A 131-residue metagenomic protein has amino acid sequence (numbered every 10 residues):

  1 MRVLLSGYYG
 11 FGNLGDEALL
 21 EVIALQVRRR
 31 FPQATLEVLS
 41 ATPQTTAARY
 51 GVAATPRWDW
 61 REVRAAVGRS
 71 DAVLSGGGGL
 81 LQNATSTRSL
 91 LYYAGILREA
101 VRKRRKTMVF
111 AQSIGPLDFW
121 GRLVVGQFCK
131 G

Functional and structural regions predicted by a protein language model:
M1-P116: Aromatic- and Gly/Pro-rich donor/ligand-binding loops that form nucleotide- or phosphate-bearing donor binding pockets
I96, R102, F119-G131: Membrane-proximal helix-turn-helix segments that form the acceptor-binding/catalytic region of lipid-linked
